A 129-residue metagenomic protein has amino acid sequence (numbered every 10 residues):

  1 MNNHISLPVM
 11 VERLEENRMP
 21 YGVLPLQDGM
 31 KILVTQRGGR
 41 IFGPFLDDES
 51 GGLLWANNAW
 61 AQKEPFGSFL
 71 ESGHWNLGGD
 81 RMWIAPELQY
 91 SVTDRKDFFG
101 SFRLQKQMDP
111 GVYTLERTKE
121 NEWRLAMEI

Functional and structural regions predicted by a protein language model:
N2-I129: Surface-exposed acidic/polar loop and edge beta-strand patches at domain peripheries
